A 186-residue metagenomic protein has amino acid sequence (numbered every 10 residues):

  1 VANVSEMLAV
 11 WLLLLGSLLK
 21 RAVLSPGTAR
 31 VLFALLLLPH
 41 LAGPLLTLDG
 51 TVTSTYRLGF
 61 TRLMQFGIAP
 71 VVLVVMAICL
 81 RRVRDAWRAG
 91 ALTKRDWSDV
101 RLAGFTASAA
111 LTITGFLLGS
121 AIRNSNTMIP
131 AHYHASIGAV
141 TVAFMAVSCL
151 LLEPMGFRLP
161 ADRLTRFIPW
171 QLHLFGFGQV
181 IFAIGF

Functional and structural regions predicted by a protein language model:
V1, A9-L32, L46-F60, M76-G104 (+3 more regions): Juxtamembrane membrane-water interface segments of multi-pass membrane proteins, especially cytoplasmic-side
A2-S5, T61-V72, Y133-T141: Alpha-helical transmembrane segments
A34-L46, V71-V74, T112: Hydrophobic alpha-helical transmembrane segments of multi-pass membrane proteins
L36-L41, L172-I184: Hydrophobic alpha-helical membrane segments
F105-A110: Alpha-helical interface subdomain recognition
V142-A143, V180: Non-catalytic substrate/cofactor recognition surfaces at enzyme active-site rims
